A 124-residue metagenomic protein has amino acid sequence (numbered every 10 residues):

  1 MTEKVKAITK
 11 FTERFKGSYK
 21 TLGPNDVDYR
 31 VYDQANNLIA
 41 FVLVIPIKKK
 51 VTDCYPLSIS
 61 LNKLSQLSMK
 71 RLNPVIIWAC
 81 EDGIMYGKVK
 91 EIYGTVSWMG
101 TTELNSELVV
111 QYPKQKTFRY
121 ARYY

Functional and structural regions predicted by a protein language model:
M1-N25, Q34: Acidic-basic catalytic patches of nuclease active cores, encompassing PD-(D/E)XK and other metal-cofactor nuclease
K10, Y32, S68, A79-Y124: Non-catalytic C-terminal interaction segments of nucleic acid-processing enzymes
T21, F41-L43, V75-A79: A structural signal for short, well-ordered beta-strand segments and their strand-loop junctions that often border
G23-V27, D82-I84: Short acidic/glycine-enriched loop/turn segments that link adjacent beta-strands
P24-D26, N37-F41, M69-L72: Short connector loops at helix/strand junctions that flank enzyme active sites, especially segments positioning acidic
V27-Y29, I76: Residue-level detector of beta-strand structural context in well-folded domains
Y29-K50: Conserved catalytic cores of phosphodiester-cleaving nucleases, focusing on short active-site segments
V51-C80, I84-M85: Short, charged, amphipathic alpha-helix that recurs within catalytic cores of restriction-modification and other
